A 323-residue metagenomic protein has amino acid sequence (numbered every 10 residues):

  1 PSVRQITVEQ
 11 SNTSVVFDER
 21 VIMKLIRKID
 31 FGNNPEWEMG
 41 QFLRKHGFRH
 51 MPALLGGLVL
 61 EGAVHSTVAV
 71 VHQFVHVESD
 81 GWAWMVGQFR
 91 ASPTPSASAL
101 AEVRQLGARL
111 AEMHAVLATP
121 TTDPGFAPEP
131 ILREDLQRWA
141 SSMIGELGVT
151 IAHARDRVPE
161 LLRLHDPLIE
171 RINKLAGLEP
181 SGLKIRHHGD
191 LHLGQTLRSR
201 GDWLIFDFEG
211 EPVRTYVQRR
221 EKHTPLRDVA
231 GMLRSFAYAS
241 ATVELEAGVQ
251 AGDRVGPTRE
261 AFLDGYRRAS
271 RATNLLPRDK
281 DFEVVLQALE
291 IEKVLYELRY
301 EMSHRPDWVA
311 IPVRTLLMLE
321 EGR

Functional and structural regions predicted by a protein language model:
P1, E146-R186: An alpha-helical support segment within catalytic cores of ATP-dependent transferases
P1-A152, L193, S199-L275, D279-F282: Conserved ATP-binding subdomain of kinase catalytic cores across diverse folds
M39, D135-R138, S142, E160-K174 (+3 more regions): Exposed alpha-helical structural elements
S98, D156, H304-W308: Alpha-helical structural elements of signaling/regulatory helical domains
P180-R186, S199, R220, V285: Alpha-helical hydrophobic/aromatic positions enriched in membrane-embedded helices and signal peptides
H187-G194: Canonical protein kinase catalytic loop motif
V249-D253, P257-N274, V284-R323: ATP/Mg2+ or Mg2+-diphosphate-binding catalytic cores that bind nucleotide phosphates or diphosphates via glycine-rich
